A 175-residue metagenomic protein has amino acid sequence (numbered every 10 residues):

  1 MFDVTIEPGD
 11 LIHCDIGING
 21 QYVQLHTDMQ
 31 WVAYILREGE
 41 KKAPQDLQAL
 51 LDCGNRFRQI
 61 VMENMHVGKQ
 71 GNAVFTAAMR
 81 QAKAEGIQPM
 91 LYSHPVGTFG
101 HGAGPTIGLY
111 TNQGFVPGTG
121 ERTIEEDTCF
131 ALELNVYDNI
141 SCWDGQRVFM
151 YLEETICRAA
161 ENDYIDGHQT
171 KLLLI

Functional and structural regions predicted by a protein language model:
M1-I175: Active-site neighborhoods and metal-handling regions in enzymes and metal-associated proteins
